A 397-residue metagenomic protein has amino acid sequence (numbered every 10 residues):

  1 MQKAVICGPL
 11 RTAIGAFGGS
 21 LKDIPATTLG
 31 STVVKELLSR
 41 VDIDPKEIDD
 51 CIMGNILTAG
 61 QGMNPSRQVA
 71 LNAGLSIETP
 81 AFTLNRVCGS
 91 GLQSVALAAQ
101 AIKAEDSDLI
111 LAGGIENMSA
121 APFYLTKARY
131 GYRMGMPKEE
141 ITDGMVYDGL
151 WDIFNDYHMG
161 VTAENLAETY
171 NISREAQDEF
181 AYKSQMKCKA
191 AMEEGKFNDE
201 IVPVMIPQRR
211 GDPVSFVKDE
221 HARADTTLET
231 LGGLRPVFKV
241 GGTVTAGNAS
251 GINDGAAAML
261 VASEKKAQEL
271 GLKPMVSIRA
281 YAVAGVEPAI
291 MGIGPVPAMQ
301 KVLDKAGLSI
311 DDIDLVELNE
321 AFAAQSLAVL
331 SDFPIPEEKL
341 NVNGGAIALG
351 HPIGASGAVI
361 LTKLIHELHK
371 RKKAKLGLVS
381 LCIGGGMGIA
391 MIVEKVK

Functional and structural regions predicted by a protein language model:
M1-I24, I141, T227-I293, P297 (+4 more regions): Condensing-enzyme catalytic core mediating Claisen C-C bond formation in acyl metabolism
M1-Q61, P65-A73, P80, T162-R174 (+4 more regions): Conserved active-site "lid/cap" helical segment
L10-T12, D23-T32, R40, A176-E269 (+2 more regions): N-terminal extracellular/periplasmic Venus flytrap/periplasmic-binding protein-like
N55-L109, E140-T142, F154-H158, D225-G251 (+3 more regions): Conserved catalytic cysteine-centered active-site region of acyl-thioester-dependent Claisen-condensing enzymes
R86-E116, A167-K196, A258-K265, L330 (+2 more regions): Active-site-proximal alpha-helical scaffold in enzymes
L109-N165: Flexible glycine-/small-residue-enriched beta->alpha junction loops that bind anionic phosphate/pyrophosphate groups
T162-E164, E200, Q208-R210, R279-A348: Active-site pocket-lining segment
